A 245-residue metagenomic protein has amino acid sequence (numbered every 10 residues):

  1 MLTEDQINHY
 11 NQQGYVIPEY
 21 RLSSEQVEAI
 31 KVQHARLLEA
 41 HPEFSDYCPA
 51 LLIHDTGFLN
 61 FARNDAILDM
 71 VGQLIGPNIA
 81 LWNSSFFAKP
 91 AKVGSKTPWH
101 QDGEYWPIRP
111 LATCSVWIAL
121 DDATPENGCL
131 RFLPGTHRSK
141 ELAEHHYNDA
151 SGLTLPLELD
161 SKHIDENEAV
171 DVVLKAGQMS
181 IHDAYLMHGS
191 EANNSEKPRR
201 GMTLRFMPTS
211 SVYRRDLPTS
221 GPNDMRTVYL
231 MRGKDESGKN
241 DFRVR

Functional and structural regions predicted by a protein language model:
M1-I108, H145, L217-T219, R226-K234: Non-heme Fe(II)-dependent double-stranded beta-helix
L37-L38, M179, Y185-R245: Non-heme Fe(II)/2-oxoglutarate
A91-V93, D122-P125, R138, M179 (+1 more regions): Short, charged/polar surface micro-motifs in flexible loops or helix N-caps
H100, P107-P125, V173, I181 (+1 more regions): Short, conserved beta-strand element in jelly-roll/cupin
Q101, T154-E168, P198, D216-P222: Short, surface-exposed loop/helix-turn segments at secondary-structure junctions that function as lids/hinges flanking
D102, T113, G189-N193: Glycine-rich phosphate/pyrophosphate-binding beta-alpha loops
P107-A112, H163, E196-P198: A generic structural micro-feature
P125-E191: Double-stranded beta-helix
